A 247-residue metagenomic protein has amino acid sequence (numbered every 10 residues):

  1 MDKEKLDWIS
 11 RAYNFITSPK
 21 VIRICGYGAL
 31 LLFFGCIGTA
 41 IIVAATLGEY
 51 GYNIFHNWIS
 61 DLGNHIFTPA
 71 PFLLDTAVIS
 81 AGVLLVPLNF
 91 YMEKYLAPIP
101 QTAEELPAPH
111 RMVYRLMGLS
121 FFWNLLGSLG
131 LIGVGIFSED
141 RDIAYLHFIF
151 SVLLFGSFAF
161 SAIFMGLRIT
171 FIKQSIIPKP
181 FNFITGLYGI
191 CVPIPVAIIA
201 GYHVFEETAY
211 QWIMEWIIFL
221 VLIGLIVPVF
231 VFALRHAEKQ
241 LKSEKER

Functional and structural regions predicted by a protein language model:
Y13-F34: Alpha-helical transmembrane segments and their helix-start/interface "positive-inside/aromatic belt" motifs in integral
L30-G51: Alpha-helical transmembrane segments of multi-pass membrane proteins
D61-V83: Interfacial helix-start motif at the membrane-water boundary
I79-P98, L131: Transmembrane alpha-helical segments in integral membrane proteins
N89-F121: Cytoplasmic juxtamembrane regions at transmembrane-helix boundaries
L119-T170: Membrane-proximal helix-loop-helix units in multi-pass membrane proteins
F160-R247: Terminal transmembrane helical module of multi-pass membrane proteins
